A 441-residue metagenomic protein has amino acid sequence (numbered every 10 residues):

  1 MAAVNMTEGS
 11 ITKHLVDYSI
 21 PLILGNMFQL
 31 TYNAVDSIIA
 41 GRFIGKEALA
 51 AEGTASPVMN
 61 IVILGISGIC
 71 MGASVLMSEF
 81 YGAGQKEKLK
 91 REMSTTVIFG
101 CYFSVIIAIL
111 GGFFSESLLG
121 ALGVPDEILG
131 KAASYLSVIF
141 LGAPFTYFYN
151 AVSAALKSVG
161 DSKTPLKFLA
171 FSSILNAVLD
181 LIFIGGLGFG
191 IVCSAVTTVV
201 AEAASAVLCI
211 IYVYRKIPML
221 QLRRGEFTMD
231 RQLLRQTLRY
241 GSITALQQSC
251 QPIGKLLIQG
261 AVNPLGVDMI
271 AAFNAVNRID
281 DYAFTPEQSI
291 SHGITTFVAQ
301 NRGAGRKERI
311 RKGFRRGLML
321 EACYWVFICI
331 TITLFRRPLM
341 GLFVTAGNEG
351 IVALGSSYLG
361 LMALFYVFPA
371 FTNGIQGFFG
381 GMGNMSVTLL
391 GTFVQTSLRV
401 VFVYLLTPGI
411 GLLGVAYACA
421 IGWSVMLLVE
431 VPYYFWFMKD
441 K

Functional and structural regions predicted by a protein language model:
M1-S19, M77-G142, G186-S242, V298-L364 (+1 more regions): Short alpha-helical transmembrane segments in multi-pass integral membrane proteins
M6-F43, P57-G72, L76, C101-A108 (+4 more regions): N-terminal transmembrane alpha-helices
D17-D36, V138, Y149, S172 (+5 more regions): Transmembrane helical elements of multi-pass membrane transporters/channels
L22, N26, I38, V75 (+16 more regions): Transmembrane alpha-helix boundary and packing residues in multipass membrane permease domains and related
M27, T31-A50, L119-D126, I182-F189 (+6 more regions): Helix-terminus/linker motif at the lipid-water interface of multi-pass membrane proteins
L49-I109, T146-P165, A272-R336, P369-F393: Small-residue-rich hydrophobic transmembrane alpha-helices
I61-L64, N176-L181, A206-I210, Y282-T285 (+3 more regions): Hydrophobic transmembrane alpha-helices of multi-pass small-molecule transporters
C70, V138-K157, P165-S173, S194-V207 (+4 more regions): Short runs within selected transmembrane alpha-helices of multi-pass transporters and secretion channels
